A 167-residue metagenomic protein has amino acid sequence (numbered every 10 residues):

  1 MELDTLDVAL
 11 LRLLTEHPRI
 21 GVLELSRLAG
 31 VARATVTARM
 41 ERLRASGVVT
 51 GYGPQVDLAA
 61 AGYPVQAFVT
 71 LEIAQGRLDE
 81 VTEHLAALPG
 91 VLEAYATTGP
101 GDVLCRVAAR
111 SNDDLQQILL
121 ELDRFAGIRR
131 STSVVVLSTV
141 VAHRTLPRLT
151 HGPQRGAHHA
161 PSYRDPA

Functional and structural regions predicted by a protein language model:
M1-A167: A compositional/biophysical signature of low hydrophobicity enriched in polar/charged and small residues
